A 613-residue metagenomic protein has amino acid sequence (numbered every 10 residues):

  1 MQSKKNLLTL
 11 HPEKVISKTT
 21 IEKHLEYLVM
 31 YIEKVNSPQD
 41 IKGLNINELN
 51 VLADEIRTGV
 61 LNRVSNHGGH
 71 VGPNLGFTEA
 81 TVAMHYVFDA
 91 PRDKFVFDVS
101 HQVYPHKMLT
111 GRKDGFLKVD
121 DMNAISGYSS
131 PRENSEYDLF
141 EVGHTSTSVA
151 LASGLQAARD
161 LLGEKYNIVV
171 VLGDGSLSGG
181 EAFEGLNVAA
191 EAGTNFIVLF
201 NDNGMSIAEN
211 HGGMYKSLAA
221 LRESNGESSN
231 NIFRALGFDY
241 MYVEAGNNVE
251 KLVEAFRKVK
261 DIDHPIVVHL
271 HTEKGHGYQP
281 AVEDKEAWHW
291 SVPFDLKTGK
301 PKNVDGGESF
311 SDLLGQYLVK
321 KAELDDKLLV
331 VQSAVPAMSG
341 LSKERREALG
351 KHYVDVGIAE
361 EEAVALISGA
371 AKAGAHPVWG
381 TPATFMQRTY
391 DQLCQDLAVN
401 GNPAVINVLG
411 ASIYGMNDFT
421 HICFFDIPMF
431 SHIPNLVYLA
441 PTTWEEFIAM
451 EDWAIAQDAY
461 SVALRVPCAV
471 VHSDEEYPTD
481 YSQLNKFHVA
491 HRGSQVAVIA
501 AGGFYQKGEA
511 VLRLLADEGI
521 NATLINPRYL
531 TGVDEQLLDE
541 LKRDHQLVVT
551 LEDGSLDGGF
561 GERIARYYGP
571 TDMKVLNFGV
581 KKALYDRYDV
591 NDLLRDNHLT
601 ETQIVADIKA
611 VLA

Functional and structural regions predicted by a protein language model:
T9, I16-T20, H24-Y27: Short, positively charged and aromatic/hydrophobic N-terminal segments
V29-M108, A245: N-terminal amphipathic, basic-rich helices that act as targeting or association modules
T58-S65, A124-E141, E164-V169, K343-V354 (+4 more regions): Glycine/charged-rich beta-loop-alpha catalytic/anionic-binding loops adjacent to active sites
H70-A192, L328, S333, S342-K343: Cofactor-binding active-site loop characterized by glycine-rich and histidine/acidic residues
D93, Y278-Q387, Q392-N402, A500-G502 (+1 more regions): Non-catalytic terminal/interface segments that mediate subunit docking, oligomerization, and allosteric communication
G115-I125, E191-M205, A398-G410: A glycine-rich helix N-cap at a beta->alpha junction
D138-D295, K300-G307, S311-Q316, L436-H545: Glycine-rich ThDP/TPP pyrophosphate-binding loop and its adjacent helix/strand module within ThDP-dependent enzymes
P293, P301-V304, G415-N417, V437 (+2 more regions): Peripheral docking tails and interdomain loops at the edges of cofactor- or intermediate-handling domains
